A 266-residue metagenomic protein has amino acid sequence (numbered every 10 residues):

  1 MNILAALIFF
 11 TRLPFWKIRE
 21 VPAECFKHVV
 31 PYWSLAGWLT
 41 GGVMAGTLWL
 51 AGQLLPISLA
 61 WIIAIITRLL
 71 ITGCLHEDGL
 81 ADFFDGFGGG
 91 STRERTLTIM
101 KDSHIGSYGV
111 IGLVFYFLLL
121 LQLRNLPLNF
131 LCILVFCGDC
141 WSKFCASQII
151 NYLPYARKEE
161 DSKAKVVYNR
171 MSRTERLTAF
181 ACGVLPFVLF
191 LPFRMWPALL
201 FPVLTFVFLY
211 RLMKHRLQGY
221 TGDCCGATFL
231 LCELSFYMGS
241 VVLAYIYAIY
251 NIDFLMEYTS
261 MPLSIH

Functional and structural regions predicted by a protein language model:
M1-G73, G89-E94, D102, Y108-H266: Hydrophobic alpha-helical transmembrane segments
G73-G79: Replace "His-x-His-based motif
D78, G89, T98: Glycine/small-residue-rich loop that forms an oxyanion/phosphate-binding "nest" at active or ligand-binding sites
G86: Residues immediately C-terminal
